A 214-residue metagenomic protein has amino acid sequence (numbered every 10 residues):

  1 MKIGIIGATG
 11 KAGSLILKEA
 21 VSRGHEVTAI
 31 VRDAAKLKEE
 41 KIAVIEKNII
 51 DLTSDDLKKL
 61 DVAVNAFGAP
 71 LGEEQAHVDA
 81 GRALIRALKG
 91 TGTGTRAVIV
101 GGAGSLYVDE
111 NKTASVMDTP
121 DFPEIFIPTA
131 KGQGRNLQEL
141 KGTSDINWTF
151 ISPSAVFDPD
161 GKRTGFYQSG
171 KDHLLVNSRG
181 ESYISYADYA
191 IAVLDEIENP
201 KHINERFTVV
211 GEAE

Functional and structural regions predicted by a protein language model:
I3-R23: N-terminal Rossmann NAD(P)H-binding glycine-rich loop of SDR-like oxidoreductase domains
G4, T28, T149: Conserved beta-strand positions in the Rossmann-like core of class I SAM-dependent methyltransferases
T9, V31-D33, A103: Residues in the short beta-alpha loop(s) of Rossmann-like NAD(P)-binding domains
L15, A34-G94: NAD(P)H-binding glycine-rich loop region in Rossmannoid oxidoreductase-like domains and their noncatalytic homologs
R23-V27, D145-N147: A generic structural motif
A29-K36, A155: Short, polar loop motifs at secondary-structure junctions
G72-K162: Glycine-/Pro-rich loop/turn segments that contact NAD(P) or position catalytic residues in Rossmann-like domains
G134, G142-E214: C-terminal substrate-binding/catalytic lobe of Rossmann-fold NAD(P)-dependent oxidoreductases
